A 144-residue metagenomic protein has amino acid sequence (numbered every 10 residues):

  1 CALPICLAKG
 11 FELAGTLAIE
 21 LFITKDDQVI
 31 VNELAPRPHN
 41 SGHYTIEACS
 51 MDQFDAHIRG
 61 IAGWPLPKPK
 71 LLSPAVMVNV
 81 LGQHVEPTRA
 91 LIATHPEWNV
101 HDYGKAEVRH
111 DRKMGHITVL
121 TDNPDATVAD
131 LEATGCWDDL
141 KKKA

Functional and structural regions predicted by a protein language model:
C1-L3: Short, small-residue-biased leader/transition segments that mark boundaries at the very start of proteins
I5, I19, V29-N32, P36 (+1 more regions): Internal, well-ordered alpha-helical scaffold/interface segments that support domain packing or protein-protein contacts
L7-F11: Catalytic core of tubulin tyrosine ligase-like
E12-H43, H84: Conserved metal-phosphate-binding beta-hairpin within the catalytic cores of diverse ATP-dependent phosphoryl-transfer
A14-G15, I46-W64, L72: NAD(P)-dinucleotide binding in Rossmann-like oxidoreductases
A35-C49, W64, H101-R109: Glycine-rich phosphate/pyrophosphate-binding beta-alpha loops
H39, H43, H57, H116: Histidine-centered active-site/metal-ligand motif
R59-A144: Peripheral (often C-terminal) accessory segments that flank ATP-dependent C-N-forming ligase machineries
